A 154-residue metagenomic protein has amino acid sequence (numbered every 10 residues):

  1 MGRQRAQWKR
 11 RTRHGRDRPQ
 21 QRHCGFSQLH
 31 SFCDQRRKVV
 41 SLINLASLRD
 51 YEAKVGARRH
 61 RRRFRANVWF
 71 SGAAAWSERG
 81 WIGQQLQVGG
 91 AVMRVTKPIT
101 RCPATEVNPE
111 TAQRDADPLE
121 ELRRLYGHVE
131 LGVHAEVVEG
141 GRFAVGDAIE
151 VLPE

Functional and structural regions predicted by a protein language model:
M1-E154: Metal-cofactor-dependent catalytic cores
